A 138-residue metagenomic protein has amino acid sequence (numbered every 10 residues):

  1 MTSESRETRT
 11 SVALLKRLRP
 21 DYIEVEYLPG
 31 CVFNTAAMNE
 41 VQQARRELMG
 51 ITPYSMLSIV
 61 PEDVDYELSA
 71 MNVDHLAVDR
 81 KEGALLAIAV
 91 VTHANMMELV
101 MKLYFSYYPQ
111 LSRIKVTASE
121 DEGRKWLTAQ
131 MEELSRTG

Functional and structural regions predicted by a protein language model:
M1-G138: Amphipathic, Lys/Arg-enriched alpha-helical "gate/interface" segment within cytosolic domains that mediates
